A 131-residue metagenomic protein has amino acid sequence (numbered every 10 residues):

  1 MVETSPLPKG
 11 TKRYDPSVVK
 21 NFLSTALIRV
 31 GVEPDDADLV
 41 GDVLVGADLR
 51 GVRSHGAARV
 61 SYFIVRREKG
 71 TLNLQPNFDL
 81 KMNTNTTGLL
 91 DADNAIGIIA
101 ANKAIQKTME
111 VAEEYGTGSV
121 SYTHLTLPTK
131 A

Functional and structural regions predicted by a protein language model:
V2-V30: Generic N-terminal amphipathic, Lys/Arg-enriched alpha-helix
A26, L89-D93, G118-Y122: Short glycine-rich or small-residue beta-strand-to-loop segments that form or flank ligand, phosphate, metal/Fe-S
V32-L39, S54-G56: Flexible, glycine/charged-enriched surface loops at secondary-structure junctions
D48-S54: Secretory-pathway/luminal and periplasmic proteins that interact with or process carbohydrate-rich
A58-I105: Active-site cofactor/substrate anionic-group-binding motifs, chiefly glycine- and Lys/Arg-rich phosphate-binding loops
K107-G118: Conserved catalytic cysteine-centered active-site region of acyl-thioester-dependent Claisen-condensing enzymes
T123-T129: Conserved small/polar residues in nucleotide/adenosyl-binding loops
